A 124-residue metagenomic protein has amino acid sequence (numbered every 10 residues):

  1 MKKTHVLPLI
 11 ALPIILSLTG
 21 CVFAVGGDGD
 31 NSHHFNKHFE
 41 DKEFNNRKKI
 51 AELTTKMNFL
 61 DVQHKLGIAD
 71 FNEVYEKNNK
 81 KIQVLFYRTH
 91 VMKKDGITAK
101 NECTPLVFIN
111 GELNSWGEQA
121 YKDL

Functional and structural regions predicted by a protein language model:
M1-I10: Bacterial N-terminal signal peptides that target proteins for export
S17-G20: C-terminal motif of bacterial Sec signal peptides marking the signal peptidase cleavage site
V22-L124: Residues within mature, well-folded domains
